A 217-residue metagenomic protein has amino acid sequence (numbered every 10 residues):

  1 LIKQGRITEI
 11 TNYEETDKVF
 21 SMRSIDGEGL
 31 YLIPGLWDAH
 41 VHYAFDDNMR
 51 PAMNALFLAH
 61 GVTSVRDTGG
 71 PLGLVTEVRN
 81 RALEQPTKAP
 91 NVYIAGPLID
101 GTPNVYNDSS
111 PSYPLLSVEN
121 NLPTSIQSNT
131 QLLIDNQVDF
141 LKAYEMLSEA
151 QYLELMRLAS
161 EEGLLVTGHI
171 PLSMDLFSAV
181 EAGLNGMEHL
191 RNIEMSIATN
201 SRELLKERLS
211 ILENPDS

Functional and structural regions predicted by a protein language model:
L1-I33: Histidine-rich, glycine-flanked metal-binding segment
G27, Y31, L36-A39, M53-P171 (+2 more regions): Divalent-metal coordination cores built from histidine and acidic residues
Y43-F45: Short active-site segment of divalent metal-dependent hydrolases/proteases that encodes the spacing between
D47-A52: Short pre-active-site segment immediately N-terminal to the catalytic Zn-binding motif
